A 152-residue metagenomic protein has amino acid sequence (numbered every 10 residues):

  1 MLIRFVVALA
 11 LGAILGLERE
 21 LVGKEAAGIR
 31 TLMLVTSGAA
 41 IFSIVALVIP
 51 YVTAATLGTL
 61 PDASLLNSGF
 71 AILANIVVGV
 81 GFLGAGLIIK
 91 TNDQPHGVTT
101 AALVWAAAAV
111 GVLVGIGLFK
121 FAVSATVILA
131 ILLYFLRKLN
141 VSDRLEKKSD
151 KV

Functional and structural regions predicted by a protein language model:
M1, I116-I128: Loop-to-transmembrane alpha-helix initiation sites
M1-P61, G69-F70, A122, K138 (+1 more regions): Alpha-helical transmembrane segments and their membrane-interface boundaries that form or gate the permeation pathway
K24, I88-T100: Membrane-helix interface "capping/anchor" motifs
M33-V45, A102-G115: Small-residue-rich segments of transmembrane alpha-helices in multi-pass membrane proteins, especially helix faces
G58-N67, G81-N92: Short juxtamembrane and helix-loop transition motifs at transmembrane-helix boundaries in membrane proteins
I76, H96-A106: Short hydrophobic alpha-helical membrane-embedded segments
I128-L139: Alpha-helical transmembrane segments and their membrane-interface exit regions
N140-V152: Peripheral (non-transmembrane) domains and long loops of multi-pass membrane proteins
